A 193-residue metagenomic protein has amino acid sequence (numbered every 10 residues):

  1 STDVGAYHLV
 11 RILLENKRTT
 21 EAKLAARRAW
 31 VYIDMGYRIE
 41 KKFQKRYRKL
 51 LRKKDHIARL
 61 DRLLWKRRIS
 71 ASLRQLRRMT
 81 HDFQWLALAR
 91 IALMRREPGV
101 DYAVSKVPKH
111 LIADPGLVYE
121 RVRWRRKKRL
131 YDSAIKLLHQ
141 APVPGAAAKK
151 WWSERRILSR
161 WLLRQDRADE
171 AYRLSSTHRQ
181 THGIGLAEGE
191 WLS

Functional and structural regions predicted by a protein language model:
S1-S193: Alpha-helical solenoid repeat scaffolds
